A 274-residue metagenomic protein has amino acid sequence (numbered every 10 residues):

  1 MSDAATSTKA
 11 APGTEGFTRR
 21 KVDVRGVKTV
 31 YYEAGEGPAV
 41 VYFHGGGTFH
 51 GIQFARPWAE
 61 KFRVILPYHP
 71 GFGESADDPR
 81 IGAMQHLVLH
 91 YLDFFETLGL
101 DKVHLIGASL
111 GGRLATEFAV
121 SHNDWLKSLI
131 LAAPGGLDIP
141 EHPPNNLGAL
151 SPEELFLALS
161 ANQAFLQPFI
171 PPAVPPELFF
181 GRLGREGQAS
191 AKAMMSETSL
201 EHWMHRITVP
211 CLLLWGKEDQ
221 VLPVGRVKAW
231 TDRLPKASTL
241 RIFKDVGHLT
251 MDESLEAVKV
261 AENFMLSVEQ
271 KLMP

Functional and structural regions predicted by a protein language model:
E15, A173-H202, R206: Hydrophobic, aromatic-rich cap/lid helix
R25-A76: Conserved HGGG/HGGXW glycine-rich cap/lid loop of the alpha/beta-hydrolase fold
A55, V209, P223-T231: Short alpha-helix in the alpha/beta-hydrolase fold that links the catalytic acid
I65-I106, K259: Active-site loop/oxyanion-hole signature of alpha/beta-hydrolase fold enzymes
T116-S121, W125-A158: Flexible "cap/lid" loop of the alpha/beta hydrolase fold
I207, L213-W215, D219: Short beta-strand/loop motif that positions the catalytic acidic residue of the alpha/beta-hydrolase fold
D232-H248: Catalytic histidine neighborhood in serine/cysteine hydrolases with alpha/beta-hydrolase-type architecture
V246-V258: Catalytic histidine-centered segment of alpha/beta-hydrolase-like enzymes
